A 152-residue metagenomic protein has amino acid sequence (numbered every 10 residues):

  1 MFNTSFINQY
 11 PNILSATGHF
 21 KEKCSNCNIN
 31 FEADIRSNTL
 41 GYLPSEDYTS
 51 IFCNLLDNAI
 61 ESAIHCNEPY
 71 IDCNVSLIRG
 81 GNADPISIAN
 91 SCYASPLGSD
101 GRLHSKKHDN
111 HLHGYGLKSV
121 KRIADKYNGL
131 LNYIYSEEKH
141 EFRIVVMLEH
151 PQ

Functional and structural regions predicted by a protein language model:
S5, F31-F52: Conserved short strand/loop->alpha-helix "switch" segment adjacent to the catalytic nucleotide/phosphoryl-transfer site
I7-C27: Short beta-to-alpha transition helix within the HATPase_c
S45-P69, C73, R122, K126: Conserved ATP-binding N-box helix of the HATPase_c
Y70-N82: Short beta-strand/loop element within the Bergerat-fold HATPase_c
N82-G114, E149-P151: Glycine-rich/acidic phosphate-handling loop/turn and adjacent ATP-lid/helix of nucleotide-binding kinase/ATPase domains
A94, S136-V145: Glycine-rich nucleotide-binding loop
Y115, S119-I123: A short alpha-helix in the C-terminal ATP-binding CA
D125-E138: Glycine-rich ATP-binding loops of the HATPase_c
